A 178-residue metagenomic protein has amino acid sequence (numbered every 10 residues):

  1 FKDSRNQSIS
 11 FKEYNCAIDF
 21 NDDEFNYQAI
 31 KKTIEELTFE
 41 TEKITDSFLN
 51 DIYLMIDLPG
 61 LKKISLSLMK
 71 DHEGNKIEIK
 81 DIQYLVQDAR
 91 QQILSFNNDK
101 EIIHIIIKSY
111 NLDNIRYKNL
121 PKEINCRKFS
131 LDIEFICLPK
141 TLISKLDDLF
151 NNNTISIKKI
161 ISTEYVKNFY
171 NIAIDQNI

Functional and structural regions predicted by a protein language model:
D3-D51, I56-I178: Nucleotide/phosphate-binding catalytic cleft detector across ATP-hydrolyzing and phosphate-transferring enzymes
